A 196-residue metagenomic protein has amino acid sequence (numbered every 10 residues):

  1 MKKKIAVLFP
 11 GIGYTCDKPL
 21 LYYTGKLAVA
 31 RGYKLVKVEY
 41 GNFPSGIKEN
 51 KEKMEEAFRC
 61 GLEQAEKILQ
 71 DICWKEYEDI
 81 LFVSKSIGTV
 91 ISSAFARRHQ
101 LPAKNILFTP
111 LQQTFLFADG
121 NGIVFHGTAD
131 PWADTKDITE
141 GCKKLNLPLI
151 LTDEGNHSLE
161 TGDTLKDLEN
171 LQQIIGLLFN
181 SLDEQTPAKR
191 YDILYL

Functional and structural regions predicted by a protein language model:
K2-E76: Serine-hydrolase catalytic machinery in alpha/beta-hydrolase-like enzymes
F82-S92: Gly/Ala-rich beta-loop-alpha elbow adjacent to hydrolase catalytic centers
L101-L111: A conserved short beta-strand
A103, F117-G122, L145-L147: Short, proline-enriched alpha-helix->beta-strand connector loops that line the catalytic pocket of alpha/beta-hydrolase
V124-H126, D130: Short beta-strand/loop motif that positions the catalytic acidic residue of the alpha/beta-hydrolase fold
P131-D137: Conserved alpha/beta-hydrolase "acid-adjacent" motif
G155-E169: Catalytic histidine-centered segment of alpha/beta-hydrolase-like enzymes
